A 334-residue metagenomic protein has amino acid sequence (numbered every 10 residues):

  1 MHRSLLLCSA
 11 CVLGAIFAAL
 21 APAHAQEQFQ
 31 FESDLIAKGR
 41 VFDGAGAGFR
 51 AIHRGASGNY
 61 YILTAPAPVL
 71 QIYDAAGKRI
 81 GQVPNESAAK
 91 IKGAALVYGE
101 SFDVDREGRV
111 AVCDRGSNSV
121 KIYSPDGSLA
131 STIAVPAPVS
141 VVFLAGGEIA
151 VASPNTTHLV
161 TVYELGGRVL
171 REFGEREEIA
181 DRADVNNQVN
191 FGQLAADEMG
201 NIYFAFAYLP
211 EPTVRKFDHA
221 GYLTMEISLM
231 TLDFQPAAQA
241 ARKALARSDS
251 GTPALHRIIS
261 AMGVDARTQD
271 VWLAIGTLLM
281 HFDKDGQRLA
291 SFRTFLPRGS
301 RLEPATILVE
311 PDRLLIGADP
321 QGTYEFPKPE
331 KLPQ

Functional and structural regions predicted by a protein language model:
M1-S4: Positively charged n-region of N-terminal signal peptides that target proteins for export
C8-A19: Bacterial N-terminal signal peptides
H24-Q334: Eukaryotic scaffold repeat domains enriched in small/polar residues
